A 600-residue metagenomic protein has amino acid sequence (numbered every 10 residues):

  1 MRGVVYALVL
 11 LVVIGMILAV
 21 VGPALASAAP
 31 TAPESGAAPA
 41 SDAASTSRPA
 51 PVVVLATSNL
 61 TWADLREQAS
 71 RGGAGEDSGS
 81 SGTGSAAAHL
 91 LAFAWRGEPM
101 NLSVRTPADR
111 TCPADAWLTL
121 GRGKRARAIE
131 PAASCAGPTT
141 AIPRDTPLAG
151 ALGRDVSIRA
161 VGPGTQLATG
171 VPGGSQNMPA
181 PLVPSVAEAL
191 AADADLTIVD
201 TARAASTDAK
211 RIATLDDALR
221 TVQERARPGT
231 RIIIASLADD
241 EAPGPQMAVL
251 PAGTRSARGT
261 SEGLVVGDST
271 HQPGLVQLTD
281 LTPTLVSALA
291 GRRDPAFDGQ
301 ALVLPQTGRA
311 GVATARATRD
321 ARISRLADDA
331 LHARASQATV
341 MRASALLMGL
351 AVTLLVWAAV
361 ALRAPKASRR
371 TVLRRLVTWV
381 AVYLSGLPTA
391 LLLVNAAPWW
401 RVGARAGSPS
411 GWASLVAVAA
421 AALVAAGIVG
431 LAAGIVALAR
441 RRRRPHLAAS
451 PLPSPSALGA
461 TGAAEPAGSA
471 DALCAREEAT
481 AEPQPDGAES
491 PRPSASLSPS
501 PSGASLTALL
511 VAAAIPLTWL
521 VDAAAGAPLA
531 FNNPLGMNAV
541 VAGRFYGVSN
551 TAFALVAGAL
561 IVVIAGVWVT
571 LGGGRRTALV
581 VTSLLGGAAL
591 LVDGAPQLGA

Functional and structural regions predicted by a protein language model:
R2-P30: Hydrophobic secretory-pathway targeting helix
L25-S47, G73-G84, R441-S502: Intrinsically disordered, low-complexity terminal tails and inter-domain linkers enriched for S/T/G/P/D/E
A26-A335: Soluble extramembrane regions of membrane proteins in the secretory/endomembrane system
D320-A449, A495, P499-V540, N550-S583: Core alpha-helical transmembrane segments of integral membrane proteins
A460, P485, G573-L590: Short hydrophobic alpha-helices at membrane interfaces in multi-pass membrane enzymes
V541-F545: Gram-negative/organellar outer-membrane beta-barrel architecture
G594-G599: Membrane-interface helix caps and helix-loop-helix hairpins in membrane proteins
